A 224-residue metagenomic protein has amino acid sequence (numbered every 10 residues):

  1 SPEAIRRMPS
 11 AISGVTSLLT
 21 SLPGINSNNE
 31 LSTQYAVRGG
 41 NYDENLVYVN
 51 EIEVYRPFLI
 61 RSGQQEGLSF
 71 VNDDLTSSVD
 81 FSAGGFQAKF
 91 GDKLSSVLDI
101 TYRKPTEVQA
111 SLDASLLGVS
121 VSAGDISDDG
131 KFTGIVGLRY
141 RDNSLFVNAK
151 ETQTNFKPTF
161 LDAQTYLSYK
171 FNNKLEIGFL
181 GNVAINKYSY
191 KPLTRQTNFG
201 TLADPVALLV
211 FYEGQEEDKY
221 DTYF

Functional and structural regions predicted by a protein language model:
S1, I60-Q65, F81-S82, R103-T106 (+4 more regions): Extracytoplasmic loops and strand-loop junctions of Gram-negative outer membrane beta-barrel proteins
S1-F86, V97, R103: Periplasmic N-terminal accessory/gating domains of Gram-negative outer-membrane beta-barrel systems
G14, S32, T76, K93-S95 (+4 more regions): Transmembrane beta-barrel architecture of outer-membrane proteins
E44, D74, P105-E107, S127-K131 (+1 more regions): Strand-connecting loop/turn motifs
L46-V47, F90, I185-Y188: Proline-centered turn/helix-capping motifs that create local helix->coil transitions or kinks
Q65-S69, S77-A88, S96-D125, T133-L138 (+2 more regions): Short strand-turn segments of transmembrane beta-barrel domains in outer membranes, especially the first one or two
S115-Y140, Q153-K191, D218-F224: Transmembrane beta-barrel wall of Gram-negative outer-membrane proteins
F146-Q153, Y190-N198, D204: Outer-membrane beta-barrel translocator domains and adjoining extracellular loop/strand segments of Gram-negative
